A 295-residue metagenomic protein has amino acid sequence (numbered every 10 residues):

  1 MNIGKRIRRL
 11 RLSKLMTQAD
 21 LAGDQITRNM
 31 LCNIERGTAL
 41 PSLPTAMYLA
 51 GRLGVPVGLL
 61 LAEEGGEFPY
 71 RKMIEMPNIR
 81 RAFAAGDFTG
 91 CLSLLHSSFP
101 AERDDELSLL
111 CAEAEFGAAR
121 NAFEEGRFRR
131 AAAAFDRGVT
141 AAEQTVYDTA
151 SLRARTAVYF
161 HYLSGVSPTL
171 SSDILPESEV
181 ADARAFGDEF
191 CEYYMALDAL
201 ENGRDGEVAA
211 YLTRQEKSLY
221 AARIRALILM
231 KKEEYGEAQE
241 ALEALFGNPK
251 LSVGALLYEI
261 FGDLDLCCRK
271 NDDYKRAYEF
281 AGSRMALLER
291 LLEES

Functional and structural regions predicted by a protein language model:
M1-S13: A short, Lys/Arg-rich alpha-helix, primarily the initiator
R9, A19-D20, Y48: Alpha-helical residues within helix-turn-helix
S13-N33: Short alpha-helical DNA-recognition segment
R36: Short, conserved catalytic or interaction motifs in soluble domains
P44-L59: DNA major-groove recognition helix of helix-turn-helix/homeodomain DNA-binding modules
A62-T89, L292: Short, charged recognition helix plus adjacent turn of helix-turn-helix-like nucleic-acid-binding domains
I79-A82, T89-S295: Extended amphipathic alpha-helical coiled-coil/heptad-repeat regions
